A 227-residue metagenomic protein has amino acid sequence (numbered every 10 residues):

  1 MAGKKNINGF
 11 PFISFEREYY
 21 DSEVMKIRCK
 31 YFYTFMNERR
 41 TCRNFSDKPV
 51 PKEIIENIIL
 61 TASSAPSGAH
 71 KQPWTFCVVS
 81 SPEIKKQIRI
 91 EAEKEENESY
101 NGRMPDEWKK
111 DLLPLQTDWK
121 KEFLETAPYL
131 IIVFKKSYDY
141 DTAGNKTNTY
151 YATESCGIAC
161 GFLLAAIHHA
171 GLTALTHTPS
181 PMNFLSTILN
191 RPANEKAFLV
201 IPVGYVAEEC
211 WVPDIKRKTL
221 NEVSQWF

Functional and structural regions predicted by a protein language model:
M1-C42, S46-N57, Q87-I90, E98 (+1 more regions): N-terminal accessory segments that position/regulate proteins before the catalytic core
A2-V24, R28, K196-F227: C-terminal helix-cap and adjacent tail motif
K5, V78-C156: Glycine/small-residue-rich phosphate/adenosyl-binding loop
I58-S63, S137-I188: Small-aliphatic-rich amphipathic alpha-helix that forms the alpha element of a beta-alpha
T61-S63, P114-W119, L185-T187, C210: Glycine-rich, charged/polar anion/phosphate-binding loops that engage phosphate groups from diverse ligands
S63-A69: Glycine-rich phosphate/pyrophosphate-binding beta-alpha loops
A69-S80: Short loop-to-beta-strand entry elements in the cores of soluble alpha/beta enzymes
L185-F198: Short, electropositive alpha-helical surface patch
